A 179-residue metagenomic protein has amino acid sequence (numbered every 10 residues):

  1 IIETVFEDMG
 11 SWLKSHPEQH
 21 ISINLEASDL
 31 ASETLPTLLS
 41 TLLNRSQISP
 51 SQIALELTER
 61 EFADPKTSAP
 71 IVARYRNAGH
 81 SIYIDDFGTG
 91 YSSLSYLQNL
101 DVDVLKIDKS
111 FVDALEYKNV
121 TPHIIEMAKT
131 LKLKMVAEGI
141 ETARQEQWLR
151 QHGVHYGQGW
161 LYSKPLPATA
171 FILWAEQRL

Functional and structural regions predicted by a protein language model:
I2-L25, T41-Q52, A78: Helix C-cap/alpha-to-beta connector motif
V5, L39, I124-E126: Aromatic/hydrophobic pocket-lining residues that form π-stacking "cages" and hydrophobic walls in ligand
L25-A31: Conserved protein-kinase N-lobe ATP-binding Lys motif
T34: A conserved beta-strand->loop->alpha-helix hinge within the catalytic CA
S40-L115, M127, L131-P165: The catalytic core of metal-dependent phosphodiesterases that act on cyclic dinucleotides
Y117-H123: Conserved acetyl-CoA-binding loop-helix of GNAT-fold acetyltransferases
V120, R150, K164-L179: C-terminal helical cap(s) of enzyme catalytic domains, especially alpha/beta-barrels
